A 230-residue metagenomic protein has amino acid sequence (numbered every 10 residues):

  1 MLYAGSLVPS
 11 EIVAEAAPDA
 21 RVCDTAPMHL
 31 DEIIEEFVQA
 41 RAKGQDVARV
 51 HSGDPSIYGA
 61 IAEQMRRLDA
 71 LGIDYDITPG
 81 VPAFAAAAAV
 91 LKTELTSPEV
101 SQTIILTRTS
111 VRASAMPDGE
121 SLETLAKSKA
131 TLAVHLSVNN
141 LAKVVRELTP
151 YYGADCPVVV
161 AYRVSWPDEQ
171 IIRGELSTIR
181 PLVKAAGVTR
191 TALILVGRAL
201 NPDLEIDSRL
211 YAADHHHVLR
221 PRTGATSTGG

Functional and structural regions predicted by a protein language model:
M1-V81, A86: Class I S-adenosyl-L-methionine
A4-L7, T25-P27, S52-D54, A60-I61 (+8 more regions): Fold-independent oxyanion-binding glycine-rich loops and adjacent beta-strand/coil segments at enzyme active sites
V8-P9, E36-V38, E94, M116-D118 (+1 more regions): Short hydrophobic/aromatic-rich motifs at helix boundaries and adjacent loops
P18-H29, S97-T109, L132-A133: Acidic/glycine-enriched edge-of-secondary-structure segments
E32, K43-V47, R66, T103 (+1 more regions): A contiguous loop/helix-start segment that scaffolds small-molecule binding in enzyme catalytic cores
D54-S128, Q170-R173: Class I SAM-dependent methyltransferase SAM-binding "motif I" and its flanking Rossmann-like core
